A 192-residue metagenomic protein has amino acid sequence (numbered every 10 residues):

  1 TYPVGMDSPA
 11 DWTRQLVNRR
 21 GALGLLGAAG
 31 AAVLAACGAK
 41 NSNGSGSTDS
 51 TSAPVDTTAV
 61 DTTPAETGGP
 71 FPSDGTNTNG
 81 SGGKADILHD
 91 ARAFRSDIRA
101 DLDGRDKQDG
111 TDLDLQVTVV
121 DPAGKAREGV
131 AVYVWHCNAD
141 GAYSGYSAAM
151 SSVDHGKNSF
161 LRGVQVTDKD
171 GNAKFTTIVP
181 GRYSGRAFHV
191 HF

Functional and structural regions predicted by a protein language model:
T1-V17, G27-L34, N43-G44: N-terminal secretory signal peptides
P3-V4, N18, F94, A126: Secondary-structure junction/capping motif
G38-K40: Bacterial signal peptide processing site
S42-S45, L113: Residue-level detector of intrinsically disordered/flexible regions characterized by low predicted structural confidence
S45-T51: Ser/Thr/Gly/Pro-rich low-complexity, disordered linker/stalk segments of secreted and cell-surface proteins
A53-F192: Beta-strand-dominated extracellular/periplasmic modules and repeats in secreted or surface-exposed proteins
